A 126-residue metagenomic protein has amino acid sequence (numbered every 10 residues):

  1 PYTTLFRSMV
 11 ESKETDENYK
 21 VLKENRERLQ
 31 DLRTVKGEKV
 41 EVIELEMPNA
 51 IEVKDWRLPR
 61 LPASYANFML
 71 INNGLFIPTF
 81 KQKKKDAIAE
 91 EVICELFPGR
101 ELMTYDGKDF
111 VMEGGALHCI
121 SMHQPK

Functional and structural regions predicted by a protein language model:
P1-L5: Short, small-residue-biased leader/transition segments that mark boundaries at the very start of proteins
F6-K126: The feature marks the mature, well-folded catalytic cores of soluble enzymes
